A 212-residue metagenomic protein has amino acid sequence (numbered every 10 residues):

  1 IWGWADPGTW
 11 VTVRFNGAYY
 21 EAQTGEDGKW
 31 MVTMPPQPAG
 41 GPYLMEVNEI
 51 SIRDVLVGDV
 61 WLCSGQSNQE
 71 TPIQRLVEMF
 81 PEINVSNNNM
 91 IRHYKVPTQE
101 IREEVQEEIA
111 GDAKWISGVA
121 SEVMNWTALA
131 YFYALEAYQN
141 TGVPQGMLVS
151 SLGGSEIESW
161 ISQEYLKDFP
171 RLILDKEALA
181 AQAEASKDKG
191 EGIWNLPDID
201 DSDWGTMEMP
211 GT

Functional and structural regions predicted by a protein language model:
I1-T212: Cell-envelope and extracellular/periplasmic
